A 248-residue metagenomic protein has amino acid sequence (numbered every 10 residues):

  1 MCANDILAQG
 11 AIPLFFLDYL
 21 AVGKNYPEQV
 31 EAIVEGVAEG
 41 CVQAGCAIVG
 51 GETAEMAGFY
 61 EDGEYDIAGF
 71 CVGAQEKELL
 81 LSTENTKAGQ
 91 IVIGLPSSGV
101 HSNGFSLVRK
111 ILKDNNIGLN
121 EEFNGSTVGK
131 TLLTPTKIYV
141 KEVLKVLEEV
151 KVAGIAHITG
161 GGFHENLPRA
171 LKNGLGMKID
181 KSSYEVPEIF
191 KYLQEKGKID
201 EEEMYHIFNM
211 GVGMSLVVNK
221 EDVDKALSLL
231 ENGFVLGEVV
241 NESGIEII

Functional and structural regions predicted by a protein language model:
M1-A8: Active-site cofactor/substrate anionic-group-binding motifs, chiefly glycine- and Lys/Arg-rich phosphate-binding loops
G10-I12, L107, K151, N232: Short loop/turn motifs at secondary-structure junctions
I12-S106, E238: Glycine-rich anion-binding loops of enzyme active sites
E28-A47, Y60-Y65, E122-L133, K137-I248: Glycine-/charge-enriched secondary-structure boundary and capping motifs
F105-N116: Short, compositionally biased
